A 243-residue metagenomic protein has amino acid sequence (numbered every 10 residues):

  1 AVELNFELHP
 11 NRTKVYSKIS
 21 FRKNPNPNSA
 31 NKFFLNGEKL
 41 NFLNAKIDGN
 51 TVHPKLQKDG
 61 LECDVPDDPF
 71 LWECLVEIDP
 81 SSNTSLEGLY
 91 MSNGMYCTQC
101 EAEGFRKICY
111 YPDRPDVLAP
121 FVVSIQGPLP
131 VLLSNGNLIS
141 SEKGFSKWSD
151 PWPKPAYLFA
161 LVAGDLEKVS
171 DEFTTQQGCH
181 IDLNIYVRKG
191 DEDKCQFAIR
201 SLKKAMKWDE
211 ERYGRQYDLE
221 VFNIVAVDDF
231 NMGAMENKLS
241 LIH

Functional and structural regions predicted by a protein language model:
A1-A226, M232-G233: Acidic/His-enriched low-complexity segments
E236: Aromatic-lined, polymer-binding surfaces characteristic of secreted/periplasmic polysaccharide-degrading enzymes
I242-H243: Conserved small/polar residues in nucleotide/adenosyl-binding loops
